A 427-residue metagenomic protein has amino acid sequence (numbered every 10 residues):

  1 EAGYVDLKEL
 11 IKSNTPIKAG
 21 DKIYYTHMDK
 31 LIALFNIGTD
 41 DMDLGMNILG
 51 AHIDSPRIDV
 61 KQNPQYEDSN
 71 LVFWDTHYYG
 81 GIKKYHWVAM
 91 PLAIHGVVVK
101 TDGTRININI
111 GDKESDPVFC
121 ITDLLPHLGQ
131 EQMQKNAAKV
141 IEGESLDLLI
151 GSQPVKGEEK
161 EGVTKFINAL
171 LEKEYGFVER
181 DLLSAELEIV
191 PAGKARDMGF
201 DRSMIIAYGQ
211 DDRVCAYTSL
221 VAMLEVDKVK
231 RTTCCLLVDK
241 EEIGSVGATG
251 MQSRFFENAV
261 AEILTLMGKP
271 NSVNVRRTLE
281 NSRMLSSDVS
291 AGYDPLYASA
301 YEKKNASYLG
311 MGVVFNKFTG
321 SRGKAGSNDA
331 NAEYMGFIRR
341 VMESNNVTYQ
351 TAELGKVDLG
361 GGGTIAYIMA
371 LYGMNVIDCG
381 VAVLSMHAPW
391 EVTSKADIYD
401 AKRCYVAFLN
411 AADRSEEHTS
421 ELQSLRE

Functional and structural regions predicted by a protein language model:
A2-E416, S420: N-terminal hydrophobic/helix-forming segments and targeting peptides
E421-E427: Short "domain-exit" segments at the C-terminal end of structured domains
